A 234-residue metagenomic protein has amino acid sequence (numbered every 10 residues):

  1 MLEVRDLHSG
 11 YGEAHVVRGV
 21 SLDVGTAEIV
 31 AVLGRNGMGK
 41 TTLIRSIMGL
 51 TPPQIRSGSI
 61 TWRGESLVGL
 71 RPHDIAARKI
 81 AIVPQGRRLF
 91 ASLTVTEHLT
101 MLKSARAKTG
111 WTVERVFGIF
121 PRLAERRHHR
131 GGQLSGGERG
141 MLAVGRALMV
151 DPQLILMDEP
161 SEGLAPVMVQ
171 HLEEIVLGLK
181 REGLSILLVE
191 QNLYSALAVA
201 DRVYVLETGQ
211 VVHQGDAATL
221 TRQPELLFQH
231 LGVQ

Functional and structural regions predicted by a protein language model:
G12, V30, P52, L70 (+5 more regions): ABC-type ATPase nucleotide-binding domains, specifically the catalytic core motifs of the NBD
L33-R35: The feature captures the beta-strand-to-loop junction immediately N-terminal to the Walker
R56-E65, W111-T112: Conserved ABC transporter NBD signature motif
S66-G86, V113, E125-H128, L220-L227: ABC ATPase NBD coupling module
A147-L148: ABC ATPase C-loop
I155-E159: Catalytic Walker B motif of ABC-type/P-loop ATPase nucleotide-binding domains
